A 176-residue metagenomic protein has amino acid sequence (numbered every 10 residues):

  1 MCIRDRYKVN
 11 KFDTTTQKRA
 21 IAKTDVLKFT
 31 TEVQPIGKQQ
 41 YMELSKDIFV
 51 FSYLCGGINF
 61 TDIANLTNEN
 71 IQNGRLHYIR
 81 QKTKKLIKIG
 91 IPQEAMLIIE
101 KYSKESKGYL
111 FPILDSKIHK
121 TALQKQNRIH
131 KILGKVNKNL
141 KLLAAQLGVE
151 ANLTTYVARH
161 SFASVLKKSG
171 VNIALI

Functional and structural regions predicted by a protein language model:
M1-I3: Short, small-residue-biased leader/transition segments that mark boundaries at the very start of proteins
Y7-E43: Long, amphipathic, Lys/Arg-enriched alpha-helical "connector/arm" segment
A20-L27, P92-E150: Active-site/catalytic core of tyrosine-dependent DNA strand-transfer enzymes
T31-Q40, N137-L175: Short, basic (Lys/Arg/His-rich) helix/loop patches that form interaction surfaces in the mid-to-C-terminal regions
P35-Q39, H77-G90, L123-I132, E150-V157: Short, contiguous acidic/charged loop-to-helix segments that flank catalytic cores in large enzymes
K46-N59, V165: Short pre-functional
I48-F49, T61-A64, I176: Alpha-helix N-cap/helix-start motif at helix boundaries, enriched for small hydrophobics
N65-N70, Y156: A short, basic/aromatic helix-end/turn motif that makes direct DNA contacts
